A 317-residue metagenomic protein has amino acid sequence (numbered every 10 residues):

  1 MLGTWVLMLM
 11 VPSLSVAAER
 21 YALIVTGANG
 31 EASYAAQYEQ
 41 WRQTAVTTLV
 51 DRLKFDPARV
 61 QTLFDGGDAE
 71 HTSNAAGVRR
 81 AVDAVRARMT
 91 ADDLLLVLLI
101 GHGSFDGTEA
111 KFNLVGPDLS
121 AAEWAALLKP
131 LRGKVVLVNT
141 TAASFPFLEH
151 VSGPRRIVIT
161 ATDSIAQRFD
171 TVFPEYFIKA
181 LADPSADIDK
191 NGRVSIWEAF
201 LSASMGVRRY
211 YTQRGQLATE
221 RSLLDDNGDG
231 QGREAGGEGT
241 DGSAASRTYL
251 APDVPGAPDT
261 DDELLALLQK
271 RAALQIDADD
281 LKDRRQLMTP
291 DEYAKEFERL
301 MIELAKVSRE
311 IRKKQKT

Functional and structural regions predicted by a protein language model:
M1-S13: Bacterial N-terminal signal peptides
L14-L96, G103, A110-F112, S243-A257 (+2 more regions): Boundary/activation segment at the start of structured domains
V25-N29, L63-G67, L98-H102, V115-G116 (+3 more regions): Active-site-proximal beta-strand/loop segments in catalytic clefts of secreted hydrolases
A28-A36, F64-T72, V85, E109-V115 (+4 more regions): Second-shell loop/turn segments in exported
A81-I100, F105-E149: Caspase-like (clan CD) cysteine peptidase catalytic core
V136-D226: Active-site-proximal C-terminal subdomain of hydrolase catalytic domains
T140, T260, L267-L268, A273-Q315: Alpha-helical, heptad-rich or low-complexity scaffold/stalk segments that mediate oligomerization or tethering
D187-Q275: Caspase-like cysteine protease fold
